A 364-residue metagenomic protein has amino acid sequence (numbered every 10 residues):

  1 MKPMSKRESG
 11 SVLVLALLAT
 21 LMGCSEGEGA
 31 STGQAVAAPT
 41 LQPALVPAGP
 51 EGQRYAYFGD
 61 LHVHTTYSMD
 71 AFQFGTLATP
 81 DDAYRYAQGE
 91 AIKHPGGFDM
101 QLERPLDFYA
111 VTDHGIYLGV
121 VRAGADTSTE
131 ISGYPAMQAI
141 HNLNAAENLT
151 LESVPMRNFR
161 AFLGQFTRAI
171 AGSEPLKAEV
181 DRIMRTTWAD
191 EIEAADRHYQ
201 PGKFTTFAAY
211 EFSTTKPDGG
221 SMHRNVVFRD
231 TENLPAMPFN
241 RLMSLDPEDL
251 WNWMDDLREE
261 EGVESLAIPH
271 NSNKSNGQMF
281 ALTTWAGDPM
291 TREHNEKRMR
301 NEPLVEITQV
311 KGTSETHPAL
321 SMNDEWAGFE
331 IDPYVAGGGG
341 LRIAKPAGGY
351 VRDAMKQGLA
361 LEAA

Functional and structural regions predicted by a protein language model:
K2-L13: Bacterial N-terminal signal peptides that target proteins for export
S11-A16, T32: Short, intrinsically disordered, low-complexity terminal segments
T20-G23: C-terminal motif of bacterial Sec signal peptides marking the signal peptidase cleavage site
E26-A364: Extended, charged catalytic domains and RNA/DNA-binding interfaces, predominantly in divalent-metal-using enzymes
